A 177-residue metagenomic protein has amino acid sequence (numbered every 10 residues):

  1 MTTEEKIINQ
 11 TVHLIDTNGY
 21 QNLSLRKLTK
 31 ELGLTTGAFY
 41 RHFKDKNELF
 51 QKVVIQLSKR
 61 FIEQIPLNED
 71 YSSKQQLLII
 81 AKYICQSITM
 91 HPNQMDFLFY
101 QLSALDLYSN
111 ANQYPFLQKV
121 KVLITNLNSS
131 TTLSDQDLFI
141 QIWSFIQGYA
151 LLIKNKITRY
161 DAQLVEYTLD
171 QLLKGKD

Functional and structural regions predicted by a protein language model:
M1-T2, D177: N-terminal intrinsically disordered/low-complexity leader segments
E4-V12, Q21-N22, G33, R41-P66 (+2 more regions): An amphipathic alpha-helix adjacent to DNA-recognition modules
K27-K30, F39: Append "Primarily bacterial transcriptional regulators
K52, P66-M90, F139-I142: Hydrophobic alpha-helical connector segments
C85-L107, L151-R159: Amphipathic alpha-helical segments used for helix-helix packing
M90, W143-D161, L173-D177: Amphipathic C-terminal alpha-helical segment
L105-T132, Q136-I140, Y167-L173: Amphipathic alpha-helical packing segments from all-alpha helical-bundle domains
